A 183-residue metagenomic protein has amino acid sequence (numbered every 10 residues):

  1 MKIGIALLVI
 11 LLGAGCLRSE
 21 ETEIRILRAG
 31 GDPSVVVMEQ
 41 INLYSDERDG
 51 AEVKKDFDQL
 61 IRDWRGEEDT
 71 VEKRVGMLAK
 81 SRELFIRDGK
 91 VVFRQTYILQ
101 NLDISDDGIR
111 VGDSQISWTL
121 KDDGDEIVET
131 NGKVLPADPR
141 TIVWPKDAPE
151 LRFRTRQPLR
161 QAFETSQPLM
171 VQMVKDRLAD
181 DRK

Functional and structural regions predicted by a protein language model:
M1-A14: Sec-dependent bacterial lipoprotein signal peptides
V9-I10, D63-T70: N-terminal start-of-chain detector that recognizes signal peptides and the immediate post-cleavage beginning
G15-S19: Bacterial signal peptide processing site
T22, V35-M38, K80, F93-Q95: Hydrophobic residues positioned within well-ordered beta-strands of beta-sheet architectures
E23-L43: Post-signal peptide N-terminal segment of mature Sec-exported envelope proteins
P33, D46-E47, I104-D106: Intrinsically disordered, low-complexity acidic/polar segments
V37-W64, T130-T141: Post-signal-peptide N-terminal segment of Sec-exported extracytoplasmic proteins
E68-K183: Mature, soluble, non-transmembrane domains
